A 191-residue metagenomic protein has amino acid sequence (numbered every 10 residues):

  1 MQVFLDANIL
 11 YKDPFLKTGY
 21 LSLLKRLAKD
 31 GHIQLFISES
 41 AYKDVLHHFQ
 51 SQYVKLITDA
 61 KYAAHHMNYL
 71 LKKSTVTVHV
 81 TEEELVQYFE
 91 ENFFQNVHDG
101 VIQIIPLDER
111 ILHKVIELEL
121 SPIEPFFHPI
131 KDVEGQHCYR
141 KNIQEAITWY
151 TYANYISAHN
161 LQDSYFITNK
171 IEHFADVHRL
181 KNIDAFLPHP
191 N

Functional and structural regions predicted by a protein language model:
M1-E39, K43-H66: Short, well-structured N-terminal submotif of metal-dependent ribonuclease cores
L5, E39, Q144, I167-I171: Short His-Asn-centered micro-motif
L10, A41-K43, I111-L112, I171-F174: Short, solvent-exposed loop/turn segments at secondary-structure junctions
K17, H48, L118, V177-L180: Residue-level signal for well-ordered alpha-helical positions
L35-S38, I104-P106, Y165-T168: A structural signal for short, well-ordered beta-strand segments and their strand-loop junctions that often border
N68-I143, I147: A charged nuclease-like catalytic/ligand-binding cleft shared by nucleic-acid processing domains
V133-R140, A153-N191: Acidic, PIN/NYN-like endoribonuclease modules and their adjacent C-terminal/linker elements
E145-T151, Y155: Catalytic cores of NTP-dependent nucleotidyl/adenyl transfer enzymes across multiple folds
